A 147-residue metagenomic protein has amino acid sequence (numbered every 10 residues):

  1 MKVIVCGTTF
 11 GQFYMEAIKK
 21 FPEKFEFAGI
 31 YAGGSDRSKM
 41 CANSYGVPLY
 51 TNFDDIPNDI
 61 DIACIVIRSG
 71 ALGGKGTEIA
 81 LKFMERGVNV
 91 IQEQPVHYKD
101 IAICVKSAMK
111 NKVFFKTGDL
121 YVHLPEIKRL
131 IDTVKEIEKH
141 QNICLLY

Functional and structural regions predicted by a protein language model:
M1-Y45: N-terminal Rossmann-like dinucleotide-binding module
V5, V90-E93, F115-G118: Short catalytic-loop micro-motif centered on adjacent basic/acidic residues
F21-K24, E85-V90, N111-F114: Short, surface-exposed connector motifs at secondary-structure boundaries
A28, D61, I143: Conserved acidic residues
A28, Y50, K116: General small-molecule cofactor/ligand-binding pocket signal
A42-P48, K110-F115: A short helix-to-beta-strand connector/capping loop
P48-S107: Beta-loop-alpha module in the N-terminal Rossmann-like domain of NAD(P)-dependent dehydrogenases, especially those
H97-L146: A contiguous active-site-proximal alpha/beta segment in oxidoreductase catalytic domains
